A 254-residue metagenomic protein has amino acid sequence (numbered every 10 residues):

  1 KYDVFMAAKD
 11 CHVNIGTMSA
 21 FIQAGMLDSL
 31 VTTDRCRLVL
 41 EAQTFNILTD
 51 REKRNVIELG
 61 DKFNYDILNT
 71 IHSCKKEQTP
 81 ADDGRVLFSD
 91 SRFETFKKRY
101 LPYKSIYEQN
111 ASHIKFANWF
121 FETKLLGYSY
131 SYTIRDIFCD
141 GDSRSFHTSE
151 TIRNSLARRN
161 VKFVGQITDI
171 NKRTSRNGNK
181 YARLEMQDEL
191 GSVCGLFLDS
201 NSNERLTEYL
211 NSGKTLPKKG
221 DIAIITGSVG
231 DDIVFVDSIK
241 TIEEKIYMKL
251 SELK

Functional and structural regions predicted by a protein language model:
K1-L156, I233-K254: Sliding clamp-binding short linear motifs that recruit DNA-associated proteins to replication/repair hubs
Y130-S251: Single-stranded nucleic-acid-binding OB-fold domains
